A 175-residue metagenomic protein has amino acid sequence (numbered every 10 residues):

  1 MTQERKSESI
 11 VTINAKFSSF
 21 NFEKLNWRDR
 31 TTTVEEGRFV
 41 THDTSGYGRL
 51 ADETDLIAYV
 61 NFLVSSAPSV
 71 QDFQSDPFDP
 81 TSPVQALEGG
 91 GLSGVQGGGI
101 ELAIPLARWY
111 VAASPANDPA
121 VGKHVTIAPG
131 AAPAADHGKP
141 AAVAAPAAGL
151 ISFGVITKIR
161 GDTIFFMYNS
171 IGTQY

Functional and structural regions predicted by a protein language model:
M1-Y175: Surface-exposed, low-hydrophobicity beta-strand/loop segments enriched in small/polar/acidic residues
